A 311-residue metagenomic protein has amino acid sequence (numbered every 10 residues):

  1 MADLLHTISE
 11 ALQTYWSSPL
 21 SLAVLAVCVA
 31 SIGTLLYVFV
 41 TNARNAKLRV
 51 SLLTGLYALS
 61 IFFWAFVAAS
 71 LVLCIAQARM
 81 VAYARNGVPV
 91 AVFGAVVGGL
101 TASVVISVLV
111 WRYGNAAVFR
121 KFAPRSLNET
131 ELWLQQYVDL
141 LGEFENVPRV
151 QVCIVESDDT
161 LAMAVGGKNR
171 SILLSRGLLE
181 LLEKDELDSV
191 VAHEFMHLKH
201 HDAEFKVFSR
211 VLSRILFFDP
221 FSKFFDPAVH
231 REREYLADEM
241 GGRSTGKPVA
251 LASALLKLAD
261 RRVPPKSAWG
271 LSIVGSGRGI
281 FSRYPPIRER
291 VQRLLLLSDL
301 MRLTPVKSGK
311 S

Functional and structural regions predicted by a protein language model:
M1-C153, T304-S311: Hydrophobic or amphipathic, alpha-helical segments that drive membrane association/targeting
N115, V138, L174, H193 (+3 more regions): Residue-level signature of catalytic and energy-coupling elements of molecular machines, predominantly ATP/GTP-dependent
N115, Y137-G142, R231-K247: An active-site-proximal "capping" alpha-helix that borders the catalytic cofactor pocket
F144-N169, P220-P227, G242-S311: Active-site-proximal gating segments in proteases and membrane effectors
L174-G177, D188-D202, A237-D238: Active-site recognition of the HExxH zinc-binding catalytic motif
L182, E186-L187: Extended, hydrophilic extramembrane loops/domains of integral membrane proteins
F195-V211, G246-V249: Catalytic Zn2+-binding segment of zinc metalloproteases
S209-F224: Hydrophobic, aromatic-rich membrane-embedded alpha-helical segments
